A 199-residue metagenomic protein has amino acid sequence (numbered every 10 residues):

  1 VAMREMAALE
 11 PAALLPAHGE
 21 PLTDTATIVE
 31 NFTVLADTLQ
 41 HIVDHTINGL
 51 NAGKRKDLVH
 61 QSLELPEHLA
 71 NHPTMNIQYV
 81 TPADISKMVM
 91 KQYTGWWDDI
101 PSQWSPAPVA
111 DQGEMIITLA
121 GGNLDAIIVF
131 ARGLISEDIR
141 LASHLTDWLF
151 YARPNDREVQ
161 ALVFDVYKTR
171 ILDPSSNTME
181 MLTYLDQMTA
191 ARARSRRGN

Functional and structural regions predicted by a protein language model:
V1-L58, S62-W97, V166: Divalent-metal (often Zn2+) His-rich catalytic cores of metallo-beta-lactamase-fold enzymes
V34, I100-I127, Y184: TPR-adjacent "capping" and linker segments in tetratricopeptide-repeat scaffold/adaptor proteins
K54, G121, R153-N155: Short coil turns that delineate tetratricopeptide repeat
H60-L63, I139, L145-L149: Inward-facing hydrophobic residues that define packing positions of alpha-helical scaffold repeats
M88-W104, Y167-S195, N199: Alpha-helical linker/edge segments of TPR/alpha-solenoid repeat scaffolds and analogous pre-/post-domain helices
E158-V159: TPR alpha-solenoid repeat register
